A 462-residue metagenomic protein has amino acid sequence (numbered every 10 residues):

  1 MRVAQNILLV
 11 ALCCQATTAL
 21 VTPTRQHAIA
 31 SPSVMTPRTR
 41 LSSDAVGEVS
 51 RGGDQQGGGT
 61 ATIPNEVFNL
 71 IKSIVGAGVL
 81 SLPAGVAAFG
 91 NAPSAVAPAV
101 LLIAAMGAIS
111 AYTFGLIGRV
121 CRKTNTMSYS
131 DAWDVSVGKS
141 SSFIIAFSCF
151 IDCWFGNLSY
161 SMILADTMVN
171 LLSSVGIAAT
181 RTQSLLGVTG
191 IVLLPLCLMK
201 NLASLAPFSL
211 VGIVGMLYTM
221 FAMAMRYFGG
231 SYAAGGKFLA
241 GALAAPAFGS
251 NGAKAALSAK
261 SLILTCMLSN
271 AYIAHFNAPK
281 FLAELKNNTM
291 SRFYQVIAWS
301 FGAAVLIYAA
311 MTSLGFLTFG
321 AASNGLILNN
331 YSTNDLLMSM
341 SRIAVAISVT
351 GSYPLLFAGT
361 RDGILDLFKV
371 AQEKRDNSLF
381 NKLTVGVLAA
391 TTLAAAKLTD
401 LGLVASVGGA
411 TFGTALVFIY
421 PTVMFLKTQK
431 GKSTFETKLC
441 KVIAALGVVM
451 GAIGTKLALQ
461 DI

Functional and structural regions predicted by a protein language model:
M1-I29: N-terminal chloroplast transit peptides
I29-G85, F89, S110-A111, G115: Membrane-interface "cap" regions at the ends of multi-pass membrane proteins
S43-G59, P64, G115, V120-A146 (+5 more regions): Membrane-interfacial loop- and helix-cap regions that link adjacent transmembrane helices in polytopic membrane proteins
I63-I71, V75, A97, L101 (+2 more regions): Residue-level signal for short hydrophobic patches within transmembrane helices of multi-pass membrane transporters
I63-S81, G190, S269-A274, M311 (+1 more regions): The first (N-terminal) embedded transmembrane alpha-helix
A77, G107-L116, T189-L198, Y420-P421: Central hydrophobic cores of alpha-helical transmembrane segments in multi-pass inner-membrane proteins across all
L82-A97, L202-A203, L403, Q460: Short, hydrophobic transmembrane alpha-helix segments
G85-T126, L164: Extracellular loop-to-transmembrane helix junctions
